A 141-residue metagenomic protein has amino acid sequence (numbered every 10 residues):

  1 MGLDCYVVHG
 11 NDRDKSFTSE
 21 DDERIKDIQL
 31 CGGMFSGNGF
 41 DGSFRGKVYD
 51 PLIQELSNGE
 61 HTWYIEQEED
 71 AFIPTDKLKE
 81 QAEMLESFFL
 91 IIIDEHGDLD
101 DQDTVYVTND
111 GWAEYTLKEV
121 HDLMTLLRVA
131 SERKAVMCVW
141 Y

Functional and structural regions predicted by a protein language model:
M1-T125, V129-R133, M137-Y141: Acidic (Asp/Glu-rich) sequence patches and key acidic residues that form negatively charged surfaces used
